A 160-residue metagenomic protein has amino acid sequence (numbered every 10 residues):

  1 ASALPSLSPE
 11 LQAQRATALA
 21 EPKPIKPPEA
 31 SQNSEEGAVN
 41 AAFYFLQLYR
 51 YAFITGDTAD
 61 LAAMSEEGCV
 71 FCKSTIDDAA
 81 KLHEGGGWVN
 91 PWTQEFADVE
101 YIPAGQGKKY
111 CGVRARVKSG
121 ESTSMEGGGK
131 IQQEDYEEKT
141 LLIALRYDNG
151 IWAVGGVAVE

Functional and structural regions predicted by a protein language model:
A1, P103-E160: Exposed beta-sheet edge and beta->alpha loop/turn motif
A1-A20: Short, charge-rich, low-complexity alpha-helical interaction segments
Q12-Q14, Q32, Q47, Q94 (+2 more regions): Residue-identity detector for glutamine
Q14-G87: Core segments of small alpha/beta cavity-forming domains
D78-K81, W88-P91, G107-K108, G128-I131: Short, charged/polar low-complexity linear motifs in solvent-exposed/disordered segments
E84-I102: A short, amphipathic edge element
